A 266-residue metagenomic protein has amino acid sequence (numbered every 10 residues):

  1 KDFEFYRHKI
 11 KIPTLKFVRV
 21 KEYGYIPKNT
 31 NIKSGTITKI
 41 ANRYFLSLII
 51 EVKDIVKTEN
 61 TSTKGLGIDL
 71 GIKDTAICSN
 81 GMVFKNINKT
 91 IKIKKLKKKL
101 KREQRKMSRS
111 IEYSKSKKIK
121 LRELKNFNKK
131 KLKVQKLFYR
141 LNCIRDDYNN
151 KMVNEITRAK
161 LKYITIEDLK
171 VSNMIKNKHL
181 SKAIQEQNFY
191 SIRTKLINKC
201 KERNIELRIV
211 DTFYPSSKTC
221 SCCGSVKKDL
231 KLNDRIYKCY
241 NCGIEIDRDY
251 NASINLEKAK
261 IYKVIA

Functional and structural regions predicted by a protein language model:
K1-I40: Acidic carboxylate diad motif detector
K28, K39-A266: Positively charged, helix-rich recognition surfaces that bind polyanionic ligands
